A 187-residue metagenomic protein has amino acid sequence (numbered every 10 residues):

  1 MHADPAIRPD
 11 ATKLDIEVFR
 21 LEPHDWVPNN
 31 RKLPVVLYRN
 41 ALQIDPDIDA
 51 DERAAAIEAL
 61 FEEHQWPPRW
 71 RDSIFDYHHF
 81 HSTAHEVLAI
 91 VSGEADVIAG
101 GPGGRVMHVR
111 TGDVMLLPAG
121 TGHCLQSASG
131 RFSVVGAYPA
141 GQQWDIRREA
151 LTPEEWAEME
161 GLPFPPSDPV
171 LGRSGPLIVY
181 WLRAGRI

Functional and structural regions predicted by a protein language model:
M1-H79, I178-I187: A short, N-terminal "cap"/entry segment at the start of jelly-roll beta-barrel domains of the cupin/DSBH fold
P67, S73-I74, S92-E94, P102: Double-stranded beta-helix
S73-V87, P102-G103, R110: A short beta-loop-beta micro-motif enriched in histidine and acidic residues
H81-I98, L116: Short, conserved beta-strand element in jelly-roll/cupin
E94, G103, T121-G122, G130: A generic "binding-loop/recognition-motif" signal
I98-G100, Q126: A generic structural motif
V109-S129, Y138: Conserved metal-binding segment of the jelly-roll/cupin
Q126-I187: Double-stranded beta-helix
